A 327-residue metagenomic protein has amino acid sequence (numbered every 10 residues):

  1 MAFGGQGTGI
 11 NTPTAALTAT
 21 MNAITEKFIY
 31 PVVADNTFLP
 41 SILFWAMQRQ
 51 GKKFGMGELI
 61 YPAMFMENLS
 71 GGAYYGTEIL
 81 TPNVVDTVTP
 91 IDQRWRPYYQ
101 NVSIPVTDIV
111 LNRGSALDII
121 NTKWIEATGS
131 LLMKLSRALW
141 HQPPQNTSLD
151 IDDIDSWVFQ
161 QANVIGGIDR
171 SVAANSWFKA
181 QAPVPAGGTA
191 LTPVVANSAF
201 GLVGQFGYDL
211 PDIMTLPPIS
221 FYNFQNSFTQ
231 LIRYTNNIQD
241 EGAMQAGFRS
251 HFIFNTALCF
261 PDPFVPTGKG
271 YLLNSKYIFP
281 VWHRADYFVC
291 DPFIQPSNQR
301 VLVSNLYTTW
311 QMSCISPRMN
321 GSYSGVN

Functional and structural regions predicted by a protein language model:
A2-N327: Flexible, glycine/threonine- and acidic-rich loop/arm segments that mediate assembly and lattice contacts in viral
